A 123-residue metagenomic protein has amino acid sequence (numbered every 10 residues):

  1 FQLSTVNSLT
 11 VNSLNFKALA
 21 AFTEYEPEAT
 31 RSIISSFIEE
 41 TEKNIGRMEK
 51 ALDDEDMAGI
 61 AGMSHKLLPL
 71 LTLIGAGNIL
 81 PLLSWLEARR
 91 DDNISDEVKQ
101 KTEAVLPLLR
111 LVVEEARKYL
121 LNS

Functional and structural regions predicted by a protein language model:
F1-S123: Two-component system phosphorelay core
